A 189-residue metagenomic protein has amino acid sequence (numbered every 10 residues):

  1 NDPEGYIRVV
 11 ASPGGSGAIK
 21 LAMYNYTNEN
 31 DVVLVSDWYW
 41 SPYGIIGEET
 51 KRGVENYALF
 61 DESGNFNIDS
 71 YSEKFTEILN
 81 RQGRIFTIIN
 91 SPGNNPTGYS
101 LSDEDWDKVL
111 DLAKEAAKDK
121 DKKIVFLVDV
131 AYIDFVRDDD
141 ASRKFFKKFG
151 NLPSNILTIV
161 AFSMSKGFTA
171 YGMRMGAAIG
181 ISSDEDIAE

Functional and structural regions predicted by a protein language model:
N1-K122, I133-L152: Conserved core of the PLP fold type I
F86, V125, I159: Hydrophobic "anchor" residues on beta-strands that sit immediately upstream of conserved functional sites
D129-V130: Walker B catalytic acidic pair
G150-E189: Conserved core segment of the aminotransferase class I/II
